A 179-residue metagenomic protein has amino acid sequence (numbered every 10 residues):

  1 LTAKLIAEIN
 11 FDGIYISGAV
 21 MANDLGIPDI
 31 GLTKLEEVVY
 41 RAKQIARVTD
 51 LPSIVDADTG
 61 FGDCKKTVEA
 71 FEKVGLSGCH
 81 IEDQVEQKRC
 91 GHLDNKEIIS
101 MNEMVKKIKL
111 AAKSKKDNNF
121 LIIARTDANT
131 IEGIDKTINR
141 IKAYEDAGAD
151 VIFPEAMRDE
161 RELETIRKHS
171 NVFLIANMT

Functional and structural regions predicted by a protein language model:
L1-T179: Alpha/beta enzyme core
